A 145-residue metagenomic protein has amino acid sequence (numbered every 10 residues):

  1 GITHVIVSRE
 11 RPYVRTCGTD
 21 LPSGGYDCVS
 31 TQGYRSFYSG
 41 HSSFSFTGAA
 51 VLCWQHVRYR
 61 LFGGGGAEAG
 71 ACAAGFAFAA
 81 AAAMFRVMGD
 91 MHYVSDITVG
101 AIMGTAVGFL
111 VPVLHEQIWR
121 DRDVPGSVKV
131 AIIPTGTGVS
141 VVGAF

Functional and structural regions predicted by a protein language model:
G1-F145: Replace "edges of transmembrane helices
